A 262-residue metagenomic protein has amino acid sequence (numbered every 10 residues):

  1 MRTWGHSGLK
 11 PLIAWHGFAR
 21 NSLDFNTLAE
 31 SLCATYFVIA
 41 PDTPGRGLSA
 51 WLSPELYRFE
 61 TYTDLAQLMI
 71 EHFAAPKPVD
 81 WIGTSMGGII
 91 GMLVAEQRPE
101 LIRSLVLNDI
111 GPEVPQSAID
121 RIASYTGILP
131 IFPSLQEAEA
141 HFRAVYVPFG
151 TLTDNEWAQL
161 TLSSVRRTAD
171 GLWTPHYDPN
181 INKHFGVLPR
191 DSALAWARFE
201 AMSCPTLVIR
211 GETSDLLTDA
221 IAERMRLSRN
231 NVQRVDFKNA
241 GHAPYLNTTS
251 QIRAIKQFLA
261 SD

Functional and structural regions predicted by a protein language model:
R2-L48: Conserved HGGG/HGGXW glycine-rich cap/lid loop of the alpha/beta-hydrolase fold
I39-I82, A254: Active-site loop/oxyanion-hole signature of alpha/beta-hydrolase fold enzymes
D42-G47, G111, K238-G241: Short beta-to-alpha linker loops that shape the active-site pocket of alpha/beta-hydrolase fold enzymes
K77-Q116: Conserved hydrolase catalytic core segment
P133-R190: Conserved alpha/beta-hydrolase catalytic His-Asp/Glu region
R166-L227: Conserved serine/cysteine hydrolase catalytic core
S228-H242: Catalytic histidine neighborhood in serine/cysteine hydrolases with alpha/beta-hydrolase-type architecture
A240-S250: Catalytic histidine-centered segment of alpha/beta-hydrolase-like enzymes
